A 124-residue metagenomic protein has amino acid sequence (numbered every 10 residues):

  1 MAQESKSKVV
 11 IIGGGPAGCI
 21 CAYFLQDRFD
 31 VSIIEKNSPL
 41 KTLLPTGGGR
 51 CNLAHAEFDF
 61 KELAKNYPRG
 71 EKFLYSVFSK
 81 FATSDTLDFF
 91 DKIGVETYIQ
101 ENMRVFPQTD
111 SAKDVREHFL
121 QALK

Functional and structural regions predicted by a protein language model:
A2-A17, S32: Beta1/beta-strand and adjacent pyrophosphate-binding region of the FAD-binding site in flavoprotein oxidoreductases
V9, K72-S76, F106: Short, contiguous strand/loop micro-motifs
V10-I12, Q26-G48: Glycine-rich FAD pyrophosphate-binding loop
A17, C21-A22, Q26: Small-residue (primarily alanine) positions within well-ordered alpha-helices, especially packing/interaction faces
T42-Y75: N-terminal glycine-rich dinucleotide-binding loop that anchors FAD/FMN and/or NAD(P) in oxidoreductases
K80-K124: Feature captures the FAD/FMN-dependent oxidoreductase FAD-binding
